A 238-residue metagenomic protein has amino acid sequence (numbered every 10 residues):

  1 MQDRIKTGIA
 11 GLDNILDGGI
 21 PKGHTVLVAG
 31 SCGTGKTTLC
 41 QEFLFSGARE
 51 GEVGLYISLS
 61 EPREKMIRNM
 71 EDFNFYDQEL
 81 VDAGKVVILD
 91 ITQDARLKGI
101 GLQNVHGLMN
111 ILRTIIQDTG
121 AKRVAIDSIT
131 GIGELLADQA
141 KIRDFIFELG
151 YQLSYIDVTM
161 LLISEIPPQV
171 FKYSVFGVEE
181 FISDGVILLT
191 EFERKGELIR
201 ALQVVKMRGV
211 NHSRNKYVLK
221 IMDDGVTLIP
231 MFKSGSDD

Functional and structural regions predicted by a protein language model:
M1-G11: N-terminal pre-Walker A segment at the start of P-loop NTPase domains
M1-Q2, S213-D238: C-terminal regions of RecA-like/P-loop NTPase motor modules
I15-E79: Walker A/P-loop NTP-binding active-site region of P-loop NTPases, recognizing the glycine-rich GxxxxGKT/S
T25-L27, V53, K122-R123, T159-L161: Residue-level preference for the first positions of well-ordered beta-strands
E52-I132: Conserved inter-motif catalytic segment of the P-loop NTP-binding fold
S60-E64, D72, T92-R96, T130-G131 (+5 more regions): Conserved nucleotide-binding/hydrolysis micro-motifs of P-loop NTPases
L136-I166: Substrate-engagement module of ASCE P-loop NTPases
M160-D224: Phosphate-binding/switch region of NTP-binding enzymes
